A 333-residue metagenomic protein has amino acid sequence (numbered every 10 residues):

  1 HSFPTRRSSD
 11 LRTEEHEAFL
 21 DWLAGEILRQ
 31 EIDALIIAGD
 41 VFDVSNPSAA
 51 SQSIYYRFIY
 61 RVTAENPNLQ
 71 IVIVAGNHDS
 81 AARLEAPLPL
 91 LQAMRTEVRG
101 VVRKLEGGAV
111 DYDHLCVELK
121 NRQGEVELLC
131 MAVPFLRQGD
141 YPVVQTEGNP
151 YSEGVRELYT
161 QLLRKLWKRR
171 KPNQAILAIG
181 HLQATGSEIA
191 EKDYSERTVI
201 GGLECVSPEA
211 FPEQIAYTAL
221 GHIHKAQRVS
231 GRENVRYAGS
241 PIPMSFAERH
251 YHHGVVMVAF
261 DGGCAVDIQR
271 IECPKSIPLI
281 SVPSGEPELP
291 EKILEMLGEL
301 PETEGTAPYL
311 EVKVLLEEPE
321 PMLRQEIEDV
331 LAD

Functional and structural regions predicted by a protein language model:
H1-S8: Short, small-residue-biased leader/transition segments that mark boundaries at the very start of proteins
S2, V41-F42, N77-D79, L136 (+3 more regions): Catalytic metal-binding/acid-base residues of hydrolase active sites
R12-D113, E118, S207-I215, I223: Core catalytic region of metal-dependent phosphoesterases/phosphodiesterases, especially metallo-beta-lactamase-like
L20, D40, Y55, G76 (+6 more regions): Divalent metal-coordination and catalytic microenvironments
M94-G201: Conserved catalytic scaffold of divalent metal-dependent phosphoesterases
A184-C264: Conserved beta-sheet core of the metallophosphoesterase superfamily
F260-D333: Accessory, non-catalytic peripheral segments of nucleic-acid enzymes
